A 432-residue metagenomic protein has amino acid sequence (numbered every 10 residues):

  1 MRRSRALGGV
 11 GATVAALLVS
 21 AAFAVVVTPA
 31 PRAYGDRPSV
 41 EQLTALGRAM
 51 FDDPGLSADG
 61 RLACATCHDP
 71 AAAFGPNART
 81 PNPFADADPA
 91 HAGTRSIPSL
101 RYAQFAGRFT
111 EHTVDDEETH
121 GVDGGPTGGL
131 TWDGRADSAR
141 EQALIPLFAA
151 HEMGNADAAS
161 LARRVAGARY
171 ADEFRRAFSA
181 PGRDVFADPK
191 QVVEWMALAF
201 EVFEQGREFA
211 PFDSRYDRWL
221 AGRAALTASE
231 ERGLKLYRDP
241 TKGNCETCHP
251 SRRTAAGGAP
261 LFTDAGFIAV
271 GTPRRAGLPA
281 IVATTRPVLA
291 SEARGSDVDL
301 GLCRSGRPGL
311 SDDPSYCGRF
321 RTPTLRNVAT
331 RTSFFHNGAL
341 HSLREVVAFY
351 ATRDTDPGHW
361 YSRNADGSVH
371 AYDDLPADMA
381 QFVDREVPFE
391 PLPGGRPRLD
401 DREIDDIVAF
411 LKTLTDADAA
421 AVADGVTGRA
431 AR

Functional and structural regions predicted by a protein language model:
R5, G9, V19-R432: Periplasmic c-type cytochrome electron-transfer domains
